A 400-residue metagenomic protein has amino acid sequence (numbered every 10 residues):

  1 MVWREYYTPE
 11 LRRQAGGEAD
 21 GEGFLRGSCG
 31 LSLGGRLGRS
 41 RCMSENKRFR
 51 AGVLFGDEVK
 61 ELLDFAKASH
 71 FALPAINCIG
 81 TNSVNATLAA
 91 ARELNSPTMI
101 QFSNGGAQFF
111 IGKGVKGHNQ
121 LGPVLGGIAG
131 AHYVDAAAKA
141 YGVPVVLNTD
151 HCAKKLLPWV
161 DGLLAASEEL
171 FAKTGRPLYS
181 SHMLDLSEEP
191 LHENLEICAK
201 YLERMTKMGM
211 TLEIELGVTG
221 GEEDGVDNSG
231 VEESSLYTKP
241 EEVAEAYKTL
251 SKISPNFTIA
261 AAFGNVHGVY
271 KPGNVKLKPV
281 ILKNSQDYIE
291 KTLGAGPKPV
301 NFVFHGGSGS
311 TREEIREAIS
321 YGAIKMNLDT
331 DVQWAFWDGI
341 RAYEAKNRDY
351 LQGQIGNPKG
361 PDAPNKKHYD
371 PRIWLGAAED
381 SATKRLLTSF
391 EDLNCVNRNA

Functional and structural regions predicted by a protein language model:
M1-G17, G21-L25, G30: N-terminal chloroplast transit peptides
S44-P74: N-terminal amphipathic alpha-helix/helix-capping segment at the start of soluble metabolic enzymes
V59-F65, T81-Q108, G112-N119, I128-G142 (+1 more regions): Alpha/beta enzyme core
N77, T87, D150, L212 (+3 more regions): Conserved, mostly hydrophobic/aromatic
C78, L147, H151-A153, V300-S310: Glycine-rich beta-to-alpha transition loops that act as phosphate-gripper elements at the mouths of alpha/beta enzyme
S83, K155-L163, G307-Y321: Catalytic cores of alpha/beta
L186, T330-D331: Short secondary-structure boundary segments
A345-A400: Extended, intrinsically disordered, low-complexity segments
